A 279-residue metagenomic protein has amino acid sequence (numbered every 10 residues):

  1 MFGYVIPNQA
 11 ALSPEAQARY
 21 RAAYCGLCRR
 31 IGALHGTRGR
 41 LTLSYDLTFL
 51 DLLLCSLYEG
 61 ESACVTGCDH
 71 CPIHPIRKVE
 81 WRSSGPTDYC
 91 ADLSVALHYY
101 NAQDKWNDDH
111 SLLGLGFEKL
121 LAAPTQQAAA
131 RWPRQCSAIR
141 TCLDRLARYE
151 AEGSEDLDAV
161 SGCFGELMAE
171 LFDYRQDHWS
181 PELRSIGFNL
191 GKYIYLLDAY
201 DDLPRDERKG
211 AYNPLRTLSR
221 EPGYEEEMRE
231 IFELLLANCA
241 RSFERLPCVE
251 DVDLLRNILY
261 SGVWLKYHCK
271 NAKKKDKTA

Functional and structural regions predicted by a protein language model:
M1-S185, K192, L196-E233, R241-D251 (+3 more regions): Acidic catalytic motifs of isoprenoid enzymes
L254-Y260: Short, electropositive alpha-helical surface patch
